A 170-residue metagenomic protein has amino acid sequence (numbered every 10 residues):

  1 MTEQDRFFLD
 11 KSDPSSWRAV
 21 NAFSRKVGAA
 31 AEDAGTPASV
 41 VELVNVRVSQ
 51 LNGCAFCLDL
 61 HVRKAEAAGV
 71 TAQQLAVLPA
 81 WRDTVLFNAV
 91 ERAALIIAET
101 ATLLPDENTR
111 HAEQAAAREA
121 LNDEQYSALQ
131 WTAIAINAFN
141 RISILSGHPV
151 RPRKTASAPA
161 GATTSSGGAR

Functional and structural regions predicted by a protein language model:
M1-R170: Hydrophobic alpha-helical segments
